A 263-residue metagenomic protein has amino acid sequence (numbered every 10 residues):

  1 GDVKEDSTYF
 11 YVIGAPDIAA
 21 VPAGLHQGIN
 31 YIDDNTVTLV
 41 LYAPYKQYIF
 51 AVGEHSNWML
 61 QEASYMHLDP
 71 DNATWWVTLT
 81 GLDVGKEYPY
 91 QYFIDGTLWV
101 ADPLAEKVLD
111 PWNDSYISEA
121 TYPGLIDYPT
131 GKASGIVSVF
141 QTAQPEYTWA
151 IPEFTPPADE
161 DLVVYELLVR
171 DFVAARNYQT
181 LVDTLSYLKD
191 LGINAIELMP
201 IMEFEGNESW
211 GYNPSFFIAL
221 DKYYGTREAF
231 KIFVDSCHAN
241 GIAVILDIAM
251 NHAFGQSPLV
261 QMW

Functional and structural regions predicted by a protein language model:
G1-V3: Short, solvent-exposed loop/turn segments at the edges of extracellular beta-sandwich modules
E5-A15: C-terminal edge beta-strand
E5-S7, T36-T38, T74-W76, V164: Intrinsic-disorder/low-complexity, polar/charged segments enriched in Ser/Thr/Lys/Arg/Asp/Glu/Gln
D17-G24: Proline-enriched interdomain boundary motifs that mark the N-terminal boundary and often initiate the first structured
D33, V40-E87, D95-E119: Aromatic-rich carbohydrate-binding modules that target alpha-glucans
L98-I151, V260-M262: Core domains of carbohydrate- and sulfate-ester-processing enzymes
V108-N113, P145-E146, A150-L162, L168-W263: Substrate-binding/active-site clefts of carbohydrate-active enzymes
